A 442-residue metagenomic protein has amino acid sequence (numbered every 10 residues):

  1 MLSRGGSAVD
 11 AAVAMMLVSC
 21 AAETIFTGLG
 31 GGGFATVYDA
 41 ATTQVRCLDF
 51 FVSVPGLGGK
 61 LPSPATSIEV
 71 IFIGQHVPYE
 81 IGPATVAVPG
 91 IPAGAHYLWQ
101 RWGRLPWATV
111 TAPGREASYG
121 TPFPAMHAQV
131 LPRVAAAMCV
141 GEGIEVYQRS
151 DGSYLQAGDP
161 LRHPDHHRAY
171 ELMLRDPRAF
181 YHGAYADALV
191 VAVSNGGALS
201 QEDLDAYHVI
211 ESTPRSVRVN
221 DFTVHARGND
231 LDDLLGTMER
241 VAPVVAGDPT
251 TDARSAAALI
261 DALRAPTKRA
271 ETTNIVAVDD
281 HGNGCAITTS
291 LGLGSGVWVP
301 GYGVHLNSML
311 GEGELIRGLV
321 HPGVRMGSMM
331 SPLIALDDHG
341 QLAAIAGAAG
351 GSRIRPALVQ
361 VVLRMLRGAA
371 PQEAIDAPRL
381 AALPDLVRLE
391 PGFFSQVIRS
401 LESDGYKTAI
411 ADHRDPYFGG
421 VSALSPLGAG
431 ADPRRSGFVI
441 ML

Functional and structural regions predicted by a protein language model:
S3-R4, A8-R175, F180-H182, D187-V224: Noncatalytic scaffold domains of N-terminal-nucleophile
A21-I25, F34-C47, N283-A344, R355 (+2 more regions): Active-site rim segments in enzyme catalytic domains, especially the processed small/beta chain of N-terminal
I25-F26, T85, G158, D205 (+3 more regions): Short Gly/Pro-enriched turn/cap motifs at secondary-structure boundaries
T27, G31-D39, R215, T273-V278 (+4 more regions): Short beta-strand scaffold segments in enzyme catalytic cores
C47-R101, T223-D248, M326-A381: N-terminal accessory/precursor segments of enzymes
V209, T251-R269, D279-D280, E312 (+3 more regions): C-terminal catalytic domains of large/alpha subunits in multi-subunit enzymes
E211, R269-T272, S328-M330: Short, small/polar residue-rich loop motifs at catalytic or cofactor-binding pockets
F222, G228, D233-S290, Y302 (+3 more regions): Internal maturation/activation junctions in enzymes
